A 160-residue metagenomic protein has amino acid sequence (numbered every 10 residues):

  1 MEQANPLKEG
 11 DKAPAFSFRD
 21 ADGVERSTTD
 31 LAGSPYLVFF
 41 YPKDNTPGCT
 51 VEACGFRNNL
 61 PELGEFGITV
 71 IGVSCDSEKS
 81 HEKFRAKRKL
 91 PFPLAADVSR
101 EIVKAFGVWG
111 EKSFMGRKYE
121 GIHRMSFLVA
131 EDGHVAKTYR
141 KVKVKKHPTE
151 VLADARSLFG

Functional and structural regions predicted by a protein language model:
M1-G160: Chalcogenol-based redox active-site neighborhoods
